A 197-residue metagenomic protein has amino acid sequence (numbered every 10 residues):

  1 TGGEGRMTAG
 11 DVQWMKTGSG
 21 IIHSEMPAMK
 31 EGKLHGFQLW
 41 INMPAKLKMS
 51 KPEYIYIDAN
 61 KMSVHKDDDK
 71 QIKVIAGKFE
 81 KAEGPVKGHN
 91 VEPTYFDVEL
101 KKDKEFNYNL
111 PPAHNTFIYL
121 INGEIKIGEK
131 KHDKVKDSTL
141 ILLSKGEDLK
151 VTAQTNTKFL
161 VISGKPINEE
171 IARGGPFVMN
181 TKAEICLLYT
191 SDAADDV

Functional and structural regions predicted by a protein language model:
T1, P111-K130: Glycine- and acidic-residue-biased ligand/ion/polar-headgroup-sensing regions
G2, G18-L47, S144-A172: Ligand-binding loop in jelly-roll beta-barrel domains
G2-W14, I127-L149: Short acidic-glycine-tyrosine-enriched beta hairpin
G18, K101-D103, A113, D137-S138 (+1 more regions): Tight coil/turn sites that cap or link beta-strands
M26, K30-K33, M43-E92: A short, N-terminal "cap"/entry segment at the start of jelly-roll beta-barrel domains of the cupin/DSBH fold
Q38-A45, D58, V74-K78, E99-K102 (+2 more regions): Short, structured patches in soluble enzyme cores that scaffold and shape functional sites
F79-A82, F96-P111: Conserved short histidine dyad/triad with adjacent acidic residue
Y189-V197: Conserved small/polar residues in nucleotide/adenosyl-binding loops
